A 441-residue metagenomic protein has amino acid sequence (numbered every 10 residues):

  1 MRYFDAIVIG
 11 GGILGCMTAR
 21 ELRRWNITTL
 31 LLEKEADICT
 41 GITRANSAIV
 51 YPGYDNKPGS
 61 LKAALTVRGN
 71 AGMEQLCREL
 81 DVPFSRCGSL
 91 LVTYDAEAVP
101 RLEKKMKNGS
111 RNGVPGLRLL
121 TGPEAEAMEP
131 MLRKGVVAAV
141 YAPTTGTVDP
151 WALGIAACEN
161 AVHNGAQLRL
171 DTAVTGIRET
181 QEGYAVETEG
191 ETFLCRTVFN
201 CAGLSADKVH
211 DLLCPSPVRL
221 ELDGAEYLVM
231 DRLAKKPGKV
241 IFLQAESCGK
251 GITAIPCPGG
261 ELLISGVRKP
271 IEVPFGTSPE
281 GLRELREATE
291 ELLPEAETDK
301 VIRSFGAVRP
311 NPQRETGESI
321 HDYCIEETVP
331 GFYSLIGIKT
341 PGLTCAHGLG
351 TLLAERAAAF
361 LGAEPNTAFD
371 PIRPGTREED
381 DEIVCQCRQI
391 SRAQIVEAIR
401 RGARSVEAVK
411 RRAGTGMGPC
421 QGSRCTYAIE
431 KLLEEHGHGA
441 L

Functional and structural regions predicted by a protein language model:
F4-L31: N-terminal Rossmann-like FAD-binding beta1-loop-alpha1 element of flavoenzymes
M17, I177-E182, T188-P279, E287 (+3 more regions): Flavin-dependent oxidoreductases
R23-A45: Glycine-rich FAD pyrophosphate-binding loop
A48-M128, G251-I252: Dinucleotide-binding Rossmann-like beta1-alpha1 core, especially the glycine-rich loop that anchors the ADP
P58-V67, V92-R101, V140-E159, G276-E280 (+3 more regions): Short beta-strand to alpha-helix junction loop
V140-T197, S205: Helical element adjacent to the flavin cofactor pocket in flavoenzyme catalytic cores
P258, P274-I383, C387-A398, E407-A408 (+2 more regions): C-terminal catalytic lobe of FAD-dependent flavoproteins
F275, S391-A403, S423-A440: Iron-sulfur (Fe-S) cluster-binding segments and ferredoxin-like electron-carrier domains, especially [2Fe-2S]
